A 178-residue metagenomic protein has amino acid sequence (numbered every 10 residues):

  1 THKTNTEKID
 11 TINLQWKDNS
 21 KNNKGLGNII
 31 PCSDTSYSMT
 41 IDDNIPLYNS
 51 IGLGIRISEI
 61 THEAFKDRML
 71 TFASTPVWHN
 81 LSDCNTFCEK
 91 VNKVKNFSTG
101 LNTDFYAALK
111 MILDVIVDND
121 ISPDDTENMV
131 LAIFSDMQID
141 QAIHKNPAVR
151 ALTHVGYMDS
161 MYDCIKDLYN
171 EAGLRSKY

Functional and structural regions predicted by a protein language model:
T1-Y178: Acidic, glycine-rich A-domain
